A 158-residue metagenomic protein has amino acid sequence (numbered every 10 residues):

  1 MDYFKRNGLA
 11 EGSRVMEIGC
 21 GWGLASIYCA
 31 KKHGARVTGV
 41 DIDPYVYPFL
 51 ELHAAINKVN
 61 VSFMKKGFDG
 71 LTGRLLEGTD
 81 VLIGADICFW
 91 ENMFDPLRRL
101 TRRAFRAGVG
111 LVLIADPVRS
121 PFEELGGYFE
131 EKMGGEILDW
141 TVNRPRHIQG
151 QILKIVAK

Functional and structural regions predicted by a protein language model:
M1-K158: S-adenosylmethionine-dependent methyltransferases
